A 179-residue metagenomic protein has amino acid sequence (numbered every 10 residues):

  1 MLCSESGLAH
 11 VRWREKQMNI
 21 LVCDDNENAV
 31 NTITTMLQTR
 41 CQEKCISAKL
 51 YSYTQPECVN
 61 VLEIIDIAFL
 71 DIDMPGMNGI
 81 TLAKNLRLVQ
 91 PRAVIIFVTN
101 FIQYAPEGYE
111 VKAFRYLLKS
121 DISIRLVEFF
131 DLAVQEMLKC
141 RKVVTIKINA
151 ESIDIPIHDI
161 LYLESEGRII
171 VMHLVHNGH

Functional and structural regions predicted by a protein language model:
M1-M18: Flexible, glycine-/charge-rich segments associated with ATP-binding catalytic modules
H10-R12, A113, N177-H179: Short, surface-exposed beta-strand-loop junctions and turns on beta-sheet-rich folds
M18-L37, A68: Conserved acidic segment of CheY-like receiver
Q38-Q42, R87: A general structural signal for alpha-helical elements within enzymatic catalytic domains
C41-L50, A93: A generic structural motif
K49-C58, G79: Helix N-cap/capping motif at the beta->alpha junctions
N60-K139: CheY-like receiver
E128-H179: Conserved binding/recognition cores within well-folded domains
